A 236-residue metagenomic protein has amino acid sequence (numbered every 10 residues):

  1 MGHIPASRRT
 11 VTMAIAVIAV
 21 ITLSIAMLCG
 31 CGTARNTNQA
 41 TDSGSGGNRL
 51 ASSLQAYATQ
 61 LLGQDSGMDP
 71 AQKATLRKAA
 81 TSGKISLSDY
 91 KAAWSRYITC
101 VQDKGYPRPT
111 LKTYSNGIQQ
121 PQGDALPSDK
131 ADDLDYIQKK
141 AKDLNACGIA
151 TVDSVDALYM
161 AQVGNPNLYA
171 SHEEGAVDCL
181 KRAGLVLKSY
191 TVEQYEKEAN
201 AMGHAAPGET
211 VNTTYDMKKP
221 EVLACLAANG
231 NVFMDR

Functional and structural regions predicted by a protein language model:
G2-H3, V11, A26-R236: Mitochondrial intermembrane space
T10-V11, I21: Gram-negative bacterial Sec-dependent N-terminal signal peptides
A16-M27: Bacterial N-terminal signal peptides
